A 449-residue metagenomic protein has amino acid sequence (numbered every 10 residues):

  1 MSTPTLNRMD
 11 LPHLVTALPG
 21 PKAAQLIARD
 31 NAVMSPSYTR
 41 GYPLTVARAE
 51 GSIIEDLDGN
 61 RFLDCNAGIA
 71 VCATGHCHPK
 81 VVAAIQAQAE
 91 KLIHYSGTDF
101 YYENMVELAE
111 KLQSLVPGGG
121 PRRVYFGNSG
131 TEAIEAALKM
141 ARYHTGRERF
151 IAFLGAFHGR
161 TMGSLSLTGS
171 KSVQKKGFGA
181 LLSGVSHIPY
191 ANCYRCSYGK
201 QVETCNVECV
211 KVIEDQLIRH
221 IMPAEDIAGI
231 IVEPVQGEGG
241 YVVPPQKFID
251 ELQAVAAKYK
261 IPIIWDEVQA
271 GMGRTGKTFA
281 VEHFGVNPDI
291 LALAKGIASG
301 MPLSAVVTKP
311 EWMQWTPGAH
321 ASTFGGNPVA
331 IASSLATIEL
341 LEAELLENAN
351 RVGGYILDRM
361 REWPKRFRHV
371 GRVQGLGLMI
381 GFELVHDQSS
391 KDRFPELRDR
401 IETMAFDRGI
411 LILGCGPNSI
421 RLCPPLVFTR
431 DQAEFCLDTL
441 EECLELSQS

Functional and structural regions predicted by a protein language model:
S2-S449: Conserved N-terminal phosphate-binding loop of PLP-dependent enzymes in the Aspartate aminotransferase
